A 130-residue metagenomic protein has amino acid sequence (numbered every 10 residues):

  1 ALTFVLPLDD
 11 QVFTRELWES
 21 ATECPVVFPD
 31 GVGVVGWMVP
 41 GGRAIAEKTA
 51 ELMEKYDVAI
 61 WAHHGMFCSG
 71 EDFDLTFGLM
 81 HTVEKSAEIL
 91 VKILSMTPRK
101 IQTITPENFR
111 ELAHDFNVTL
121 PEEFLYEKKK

Functional and structural regions predicted by a protein language model:
A1-K130: Glycine-rich flexible loops
